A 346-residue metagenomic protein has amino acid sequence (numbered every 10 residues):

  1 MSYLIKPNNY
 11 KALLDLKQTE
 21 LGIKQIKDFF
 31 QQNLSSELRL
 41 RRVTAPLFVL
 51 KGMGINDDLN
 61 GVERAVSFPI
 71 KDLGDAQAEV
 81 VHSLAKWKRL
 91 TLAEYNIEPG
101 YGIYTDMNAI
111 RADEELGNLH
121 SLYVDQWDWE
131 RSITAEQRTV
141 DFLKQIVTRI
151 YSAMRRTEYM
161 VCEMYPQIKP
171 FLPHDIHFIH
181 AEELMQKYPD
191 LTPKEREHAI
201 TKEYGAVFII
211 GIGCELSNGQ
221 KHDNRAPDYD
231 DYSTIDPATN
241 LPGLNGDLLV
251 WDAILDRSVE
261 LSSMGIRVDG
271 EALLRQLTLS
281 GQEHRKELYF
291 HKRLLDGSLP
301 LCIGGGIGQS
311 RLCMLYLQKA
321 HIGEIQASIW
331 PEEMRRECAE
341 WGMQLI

Functional and structural regions predicted by a protein language model:
S2-H120, D128-S132: Class II aminoacyl-tRNA synthetase-like tRNA-binding/catalytic domains
L21-Q25, F29, R138-Q145, R149 (+3 more regions): Generic recognition of stable, solvent-exposed alpha-helical segments in well-folded globular domains
I23-I26, F30, L34, F68 (+8 more regions): Generic structural hydrophobic/aromatic packing signal, biased to beta-strands
L34-R42, I150-V161, A320: A generic secondary-structure signal for well-formed alpha-helical elements
L47-K51, P166-P173, I212, E333-R335: A glycine-rich phosphate-binding loop feature that marks nucleotide/adenosyl-phosphate handling sites
T105-A199: Extended, charged alpha-beta segments that form solvent-exposed binding/catalytic grooves in nucleic-acid-handling
I110, A181-I346: A translation/RNA-centric and nucleic-acid-associated enzymatic feature enriched in Class II aminoacyl-tRNA synthetases
